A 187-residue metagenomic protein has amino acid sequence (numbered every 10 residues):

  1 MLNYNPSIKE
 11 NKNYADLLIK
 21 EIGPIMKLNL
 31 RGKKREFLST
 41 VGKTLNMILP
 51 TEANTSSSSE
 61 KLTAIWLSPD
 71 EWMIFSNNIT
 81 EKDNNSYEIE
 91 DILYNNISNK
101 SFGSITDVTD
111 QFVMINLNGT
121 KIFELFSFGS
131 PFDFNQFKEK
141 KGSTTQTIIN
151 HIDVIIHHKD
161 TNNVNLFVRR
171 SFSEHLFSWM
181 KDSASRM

Functional and structural regions predicted by a protein language model:
M1-M187: Basic, glycine/lysine-rich polyanion-binding surfaces/domains
